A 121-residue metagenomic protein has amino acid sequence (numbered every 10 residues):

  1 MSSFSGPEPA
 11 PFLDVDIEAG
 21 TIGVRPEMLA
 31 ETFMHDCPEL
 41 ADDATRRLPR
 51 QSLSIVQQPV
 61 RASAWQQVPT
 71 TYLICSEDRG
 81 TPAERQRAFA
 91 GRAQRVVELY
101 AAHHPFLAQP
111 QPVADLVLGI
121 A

Functional and structural regions predicted by a protein language model:
M1-P26, S52-I55, T81-P82, A88: Flexible "cap/lid" loop of the alpha/beta hydrolase fold
P26-H35: Helix-loop "lid/cap" segments that line or gate small-molecule binding pockets
R46-A64: Active-site nucleophile elbow and catalytic-triad environment of alpha/beta-hydrolase enzymes
A62-Q67, A90-G91: Short, conserved loop/helix-junction motifs that constitute active-site signature segments in enzyme catalytic cores
Q66, T71-I74: Short beta-strand/loop motif that positions the catalytic acidic residue of the alpha/beta-hydrolase fold
C75-Y100, G119: Conserved loop-alpha-helix segment in the C-terminal half of the alpha/beta-hydrolase fold that carries the catalytic
A102-P105: Glycosyltransferase donor-binding loop in the core domain
L107-A121: Post-His helix in hydrolase/transferase enzymes
